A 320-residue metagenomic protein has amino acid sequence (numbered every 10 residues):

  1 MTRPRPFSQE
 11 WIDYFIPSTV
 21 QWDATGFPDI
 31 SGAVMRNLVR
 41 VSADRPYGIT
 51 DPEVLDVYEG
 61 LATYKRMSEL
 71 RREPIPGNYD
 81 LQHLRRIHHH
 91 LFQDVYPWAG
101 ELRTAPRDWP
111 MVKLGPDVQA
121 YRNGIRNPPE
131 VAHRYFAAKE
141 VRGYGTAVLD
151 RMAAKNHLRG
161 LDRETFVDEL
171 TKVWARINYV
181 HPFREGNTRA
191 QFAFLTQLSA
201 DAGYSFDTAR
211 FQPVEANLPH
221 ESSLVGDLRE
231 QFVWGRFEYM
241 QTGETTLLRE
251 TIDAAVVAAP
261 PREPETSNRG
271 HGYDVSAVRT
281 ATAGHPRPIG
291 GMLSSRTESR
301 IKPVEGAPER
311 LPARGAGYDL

Functional and structural regions predicted by a protein language model:
M1-L320: FIC/Doc superfamily catalytic core
